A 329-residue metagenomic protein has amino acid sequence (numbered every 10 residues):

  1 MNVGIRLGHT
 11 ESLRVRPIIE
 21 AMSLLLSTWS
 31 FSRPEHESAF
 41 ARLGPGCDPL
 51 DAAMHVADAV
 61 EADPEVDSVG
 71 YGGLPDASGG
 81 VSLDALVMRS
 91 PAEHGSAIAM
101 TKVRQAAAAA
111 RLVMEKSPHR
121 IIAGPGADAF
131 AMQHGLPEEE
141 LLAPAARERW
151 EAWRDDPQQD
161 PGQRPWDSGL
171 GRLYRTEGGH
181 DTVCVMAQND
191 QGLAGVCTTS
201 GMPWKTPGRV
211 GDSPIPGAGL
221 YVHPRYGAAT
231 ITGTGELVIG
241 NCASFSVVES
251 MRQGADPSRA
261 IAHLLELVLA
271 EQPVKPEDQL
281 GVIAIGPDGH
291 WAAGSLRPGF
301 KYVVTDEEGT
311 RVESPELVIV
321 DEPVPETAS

Functional and structural regions predicted by a protein language model:
M1-A21: N-terminal amphipathic/basic-hydrophobic helices that include classical n-h-c signal peptides and signal-anchor
A21-S329: Alpha/propeptide regions of enzymes that mature by internal proteolysis
